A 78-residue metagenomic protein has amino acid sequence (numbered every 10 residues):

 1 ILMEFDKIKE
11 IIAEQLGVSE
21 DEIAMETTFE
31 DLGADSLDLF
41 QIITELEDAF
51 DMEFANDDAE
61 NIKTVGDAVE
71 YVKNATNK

Functional and structural regions predicted by a protein language model:
L2-D21, A75-K78: Thiotemplate assembly-line natural product biosynthesis machinery
M3, I8, T28, T64-D67: Residue-level recognition of oxygen-bearing side chains
Q15-D31, F50-N61: Phosphopantetheine carrier-protein modules
D38: Two-component histidine kinase catalytic core, primarily the HATPase_c
Q41: Conserved alpha-helix in the HATPase_c
M52-N77: C-terminal structural segments of small proteins and small subunits
